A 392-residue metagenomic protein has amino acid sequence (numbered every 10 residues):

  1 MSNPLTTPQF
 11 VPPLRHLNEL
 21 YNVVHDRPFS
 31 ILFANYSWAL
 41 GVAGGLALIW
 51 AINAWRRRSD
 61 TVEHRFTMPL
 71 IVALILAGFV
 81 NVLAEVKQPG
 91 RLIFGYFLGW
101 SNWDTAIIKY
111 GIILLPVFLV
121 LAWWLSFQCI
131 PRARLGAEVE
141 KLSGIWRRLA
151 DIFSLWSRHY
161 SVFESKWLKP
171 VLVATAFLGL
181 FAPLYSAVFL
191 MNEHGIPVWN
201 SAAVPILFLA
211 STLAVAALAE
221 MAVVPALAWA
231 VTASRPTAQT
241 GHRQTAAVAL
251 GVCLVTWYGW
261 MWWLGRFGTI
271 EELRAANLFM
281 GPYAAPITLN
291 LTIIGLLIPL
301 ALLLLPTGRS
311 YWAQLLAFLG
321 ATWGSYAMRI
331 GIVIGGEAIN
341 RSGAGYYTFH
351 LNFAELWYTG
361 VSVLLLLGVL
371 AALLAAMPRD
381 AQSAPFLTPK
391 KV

Functional and structural regions predicted by a protein language model:
M1-R27, F97-N102, R134-S165, A338-V392: Extramembrane terminal tails and long inter-domain/linker segments of multi-pass membrane proteins
M1-W55, A77: N-terminal signal-anchor module of multipass membrane proteins
R27-S37, I108-I112, V204-P205, T269-I294 (+2 more regions): Membrane-interface transmembrane-helix boundary segments in multi-pass integral membrane proteins
A34-L121, F127, P131: Membrane helical hairpin/interfacial module
S37-A39, R58-S59, L121-A317, G324-M328: Long, contiguous internal "core" modules enriched in hydrophobic/ aromatic residues
I49-A51, L125, L300-A301, L370-A376: Alpha-helical transmembrane segments
M68, Q314-L319, G360: Hydrophobic alpha-helical transmembrane segments
Y326-R341: Membrane-proximal extracellular juxtamembrane segment immediately upstream of a following transmembrane helix
